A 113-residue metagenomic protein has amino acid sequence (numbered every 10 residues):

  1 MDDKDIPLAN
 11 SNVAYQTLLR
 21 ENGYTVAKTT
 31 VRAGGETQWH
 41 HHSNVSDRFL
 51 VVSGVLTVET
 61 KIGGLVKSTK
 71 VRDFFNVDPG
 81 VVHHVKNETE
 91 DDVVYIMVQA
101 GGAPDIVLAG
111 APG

Functional and structural regions predicted by a protein language model:
M1-A27, Q38-W39, I106-G113: A short, N-terminal "cap"/entry segment at the start of jelly-roll beta-barrel domains of the cupin/DSBH fold
V31-R32, S43-V58, V98-A100: Short, conserved beta-strand element in jelly-roll/cupin
R48, N76, D91-V107: A short hydrophobic beta-strand segment most commonly corresponding to one strand of the jelly-roll/cupin
V55-T57, V82, D92: Structural motif
G63-P79: Short acidic-glycine-tyrosine-enriched beta hairpin
V85-E88: Asparagine-centered strand-capping/turn motif at beta-strand->loop junctions
